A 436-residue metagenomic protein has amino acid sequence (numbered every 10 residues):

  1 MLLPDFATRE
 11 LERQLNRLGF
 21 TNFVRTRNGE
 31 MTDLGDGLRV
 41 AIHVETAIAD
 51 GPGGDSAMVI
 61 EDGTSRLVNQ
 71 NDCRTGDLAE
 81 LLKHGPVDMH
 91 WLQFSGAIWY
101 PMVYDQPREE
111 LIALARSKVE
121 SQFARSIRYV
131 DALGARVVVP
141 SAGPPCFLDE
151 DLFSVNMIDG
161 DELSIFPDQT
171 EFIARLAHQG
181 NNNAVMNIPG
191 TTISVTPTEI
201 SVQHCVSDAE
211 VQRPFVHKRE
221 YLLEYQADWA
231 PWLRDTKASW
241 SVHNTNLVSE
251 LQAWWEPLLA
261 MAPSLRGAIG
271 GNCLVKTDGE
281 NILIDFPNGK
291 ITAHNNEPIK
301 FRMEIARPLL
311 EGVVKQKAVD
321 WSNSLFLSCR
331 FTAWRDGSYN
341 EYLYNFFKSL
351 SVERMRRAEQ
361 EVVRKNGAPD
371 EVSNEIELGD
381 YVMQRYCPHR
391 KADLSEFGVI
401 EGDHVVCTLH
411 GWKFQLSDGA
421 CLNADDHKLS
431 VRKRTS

Functional and structural regions predicted by a protein language model:
M1-T8, R136-V139: Short internal beta-strands
P4-S65, P167, I188, N366-V372 (+1 more regions): Metallo-beta-lactamase
T26-W99, I193-D228, R234, N244 (+2 more regions): Core dinuclear metal-dependent hydrolase active-site scaffold
D72, V138, C329: Divalent metal-coordination and catalytic microenvironments
L78-G180: Cap/insert and terminal regions of metallo-dependent hydrolase folds
M186, I193-Y386, D393-F397, V405: Feature captures hydrophobic
F397-H404, L422-K428: Short linker/helix segments within small regulatory modules
L409-S436: Short Fe-S-cluster ligation motifs
